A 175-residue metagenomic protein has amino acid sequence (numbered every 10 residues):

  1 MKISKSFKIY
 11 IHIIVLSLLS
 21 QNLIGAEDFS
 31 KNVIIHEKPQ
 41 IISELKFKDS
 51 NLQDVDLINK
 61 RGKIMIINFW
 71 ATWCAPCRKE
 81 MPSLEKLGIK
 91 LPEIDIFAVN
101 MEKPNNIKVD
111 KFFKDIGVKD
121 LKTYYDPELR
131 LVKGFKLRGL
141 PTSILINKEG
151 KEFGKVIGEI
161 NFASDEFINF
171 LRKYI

Functional and structural regions predicted by a protein language model:
K2-I11: Bacterial N-terminal signal peptides that target proteins for export
Y10-Q21: Bacterial N-terminal signal peptides
A26-L57: N-terminal "domain-start" segment that seeds a small globular fold
E44, K63, E93, D120-L121: A generic structural signal for alpha->beta connector loops
L57-R78: Short active-site neighborhood of thiol/selenol oxidoreductases, capturing the structured segment around
I66-I67, I96, S143: Hydrophobic beta-strand anchors of alpha/beta hydrolase catalytic cores
R78-I116, P127-G134: Structural microenvironment flanking redox-active thiols in thiol-disulfide oxidoreductases
K114-D120, D126-F170: Thiol/disulfide oxidoreductase modules built on the thioredoxin-like
